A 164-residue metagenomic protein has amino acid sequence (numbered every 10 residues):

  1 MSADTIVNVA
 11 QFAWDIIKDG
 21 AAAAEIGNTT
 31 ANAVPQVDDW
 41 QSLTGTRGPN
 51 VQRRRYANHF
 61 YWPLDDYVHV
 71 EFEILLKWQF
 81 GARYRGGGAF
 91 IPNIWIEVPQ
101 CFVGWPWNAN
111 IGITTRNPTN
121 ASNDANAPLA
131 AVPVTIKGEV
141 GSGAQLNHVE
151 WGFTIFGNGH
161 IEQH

Functional and structural regions predicted by a protein language model:
S2-G20: Membrane-active amphipathic alpha-helices enriched in small hydrophobic residues
D4, Q11, E25-A31: Intrinsically disordered, low-complexity Gly/Pro-rich repeat tracts
I26-H164: Mature extracytoplasmic or otherwise solvent-exposed domains
